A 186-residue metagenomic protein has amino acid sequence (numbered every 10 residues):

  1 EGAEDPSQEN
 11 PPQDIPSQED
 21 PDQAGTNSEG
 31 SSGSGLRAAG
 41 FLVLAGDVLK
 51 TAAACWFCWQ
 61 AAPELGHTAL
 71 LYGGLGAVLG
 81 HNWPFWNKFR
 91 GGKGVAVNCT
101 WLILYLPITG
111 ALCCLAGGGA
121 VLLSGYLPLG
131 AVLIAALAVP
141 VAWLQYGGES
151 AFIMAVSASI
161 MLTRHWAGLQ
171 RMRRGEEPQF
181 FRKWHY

Functional and structural regions predicted by a protein language model:
E1-D5, E9-N10, E19-R37, Q170-Y186: Cytosolic, membrane-interface loops and tails of multi-pass inner-membrane proteins
E1-G2, G30-G35, C58-A62, G80 (+2 more regions): Interfacial segments of multi-pass membrane proteins
G30-W59: Multi-pass membrane catalytic core of lipid/isoprenoid biosynthesis enzymes
V43, G76-H81, G117, V121 (+1 more regions): Alpha-helical transmembrane segments of multi-pass membrane proteins
C55-W56, W86, L122, V139 (+2 more regions): Membrane-embedded alpha-helical segments of multi-pass transporters/permeases
G66-G74, C99-T109, A151, A155: Structural signature of hydrophobic alpha-helical transmembrane segments
N87-R90, G119-L133: Membrane-helix interface "capping/anchor" motifs
A111, L127-A135, Q145-I160: Loop-to-transmembrane alpha-helix initiation sites
